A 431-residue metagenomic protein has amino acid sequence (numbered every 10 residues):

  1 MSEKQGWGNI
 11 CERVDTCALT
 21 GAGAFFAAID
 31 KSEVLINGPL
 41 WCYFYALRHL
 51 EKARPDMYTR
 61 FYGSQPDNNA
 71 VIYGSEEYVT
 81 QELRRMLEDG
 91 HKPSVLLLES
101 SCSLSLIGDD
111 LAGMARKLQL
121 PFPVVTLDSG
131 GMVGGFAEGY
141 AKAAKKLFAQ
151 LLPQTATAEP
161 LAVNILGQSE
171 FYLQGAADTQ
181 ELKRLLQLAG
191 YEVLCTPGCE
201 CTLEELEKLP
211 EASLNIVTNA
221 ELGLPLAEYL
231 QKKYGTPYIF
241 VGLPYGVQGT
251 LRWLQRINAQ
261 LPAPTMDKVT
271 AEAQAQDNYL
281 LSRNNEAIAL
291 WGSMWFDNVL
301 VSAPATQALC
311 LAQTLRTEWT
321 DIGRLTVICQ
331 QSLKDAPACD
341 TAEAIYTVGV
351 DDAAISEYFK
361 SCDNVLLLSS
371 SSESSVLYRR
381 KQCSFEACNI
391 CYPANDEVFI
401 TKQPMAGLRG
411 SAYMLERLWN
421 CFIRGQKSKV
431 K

Functional and structural regions predicted by a protein language model:
M1-K431: An N-terminal assembly and electron-transfer interface module characteristic of large anaerobic redox and radical
